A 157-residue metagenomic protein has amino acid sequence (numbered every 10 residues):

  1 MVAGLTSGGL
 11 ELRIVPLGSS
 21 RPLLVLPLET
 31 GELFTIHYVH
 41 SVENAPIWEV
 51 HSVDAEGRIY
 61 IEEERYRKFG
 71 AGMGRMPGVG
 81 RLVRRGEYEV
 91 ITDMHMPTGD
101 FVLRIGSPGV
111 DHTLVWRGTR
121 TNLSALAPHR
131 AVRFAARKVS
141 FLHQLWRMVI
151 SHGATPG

Functional and structural regions predicted by a protein language model:
M1-S7: Hydrophobic membrane-insertion alpha-helices, especially the h-region of bacterial N-terminal signal peptides
S7, S19-S20, S41, S52 (+4 more regions): Generic serine detector
G9, L24-V25, V102, G109: Generic ordered-secondary-structure signal
L12-K68, G72: N-terminal secretory signal peptides
I59-I61, M73-G157: Mature, soluble, non-transmembrane domains
